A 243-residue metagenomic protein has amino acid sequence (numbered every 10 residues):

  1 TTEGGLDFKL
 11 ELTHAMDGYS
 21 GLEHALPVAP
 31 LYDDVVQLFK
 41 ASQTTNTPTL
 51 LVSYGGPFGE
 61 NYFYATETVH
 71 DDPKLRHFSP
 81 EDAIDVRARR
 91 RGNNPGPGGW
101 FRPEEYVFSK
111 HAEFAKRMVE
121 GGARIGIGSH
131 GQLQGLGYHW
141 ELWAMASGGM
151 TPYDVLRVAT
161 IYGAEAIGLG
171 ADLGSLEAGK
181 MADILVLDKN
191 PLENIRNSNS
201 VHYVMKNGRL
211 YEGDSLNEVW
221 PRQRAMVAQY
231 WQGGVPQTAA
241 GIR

Functional and structural regions predicted by a protein language model:
T1, S20, T45, R124 (+2 more regions): Residue-level detector of anion-binding/catalytic polar loops
T1-H14, V52-S53, S109, Q132: Divalent metal-binding pocket/active-site signature
K9-L31, G122, S147-V155: Structural recognition of alpha->loop->beta junctions
L22, N46, H130, M145 (+5 more regions): Divalent metal-coordination and catalytic microenvironments
A25-G148, P221-R224, Q232-R243: Active-site neighborhoods of metal-dependent hydrolases
L136, T151-L156, A166-V201: Acidic, glycine-enriched loop/beta-strand segments at the rims of small-molecule binding/catalytic pockets
V204: Short aromatic-centered micro-motifs
